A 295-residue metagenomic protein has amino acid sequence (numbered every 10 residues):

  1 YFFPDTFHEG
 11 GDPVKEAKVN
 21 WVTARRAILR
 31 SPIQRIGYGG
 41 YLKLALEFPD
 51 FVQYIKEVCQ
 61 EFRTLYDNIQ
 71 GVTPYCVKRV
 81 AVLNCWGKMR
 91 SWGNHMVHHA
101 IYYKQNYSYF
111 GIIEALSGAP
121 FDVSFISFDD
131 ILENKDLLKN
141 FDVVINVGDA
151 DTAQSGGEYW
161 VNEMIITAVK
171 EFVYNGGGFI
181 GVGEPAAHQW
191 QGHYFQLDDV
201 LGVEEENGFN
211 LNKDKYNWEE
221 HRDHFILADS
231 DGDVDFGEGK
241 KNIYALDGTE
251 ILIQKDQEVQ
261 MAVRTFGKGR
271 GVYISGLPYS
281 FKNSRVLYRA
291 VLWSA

Functional and structural regions predicted by a protein language model:
Y1, Q34-G39: Hydrophobic faces of well-ordered beta-strands that scaffold small-molecule active sites in alpha/beta enzyme cores
Y1-E9, K56-Q60, D67, Y159 (+1 more regions): Glycoside hydrolase catalytic-domain groove-lining segments
Y1-K15, A45-F48, K88-W92: Active-site clefts of carbohydrate-active enzymes
R25, R30-S31, F48, Q53-N140: Aromatic-Pro/Gly-enriched surface loop or interdomain linker that acts as a lid/target-recognition segment
R79, N84-I101, A153, A168 (+2 more regions): Carbohydrate-binding surface patches
K135-E158: Short, well-ordered secondary-structure micro-motifs within conserved domains or adaptor modules
G156-G232: A glycine-rich, often tryptophan-bearing local segment used as a flexible ligand/cofactor-contacting loop or short
F209-G269, S275-V286, A295: Catalytic beta-strand/loop cores that center a nucleophilic Ser/Cys/Thr and support acyl-enzyme chemistry
